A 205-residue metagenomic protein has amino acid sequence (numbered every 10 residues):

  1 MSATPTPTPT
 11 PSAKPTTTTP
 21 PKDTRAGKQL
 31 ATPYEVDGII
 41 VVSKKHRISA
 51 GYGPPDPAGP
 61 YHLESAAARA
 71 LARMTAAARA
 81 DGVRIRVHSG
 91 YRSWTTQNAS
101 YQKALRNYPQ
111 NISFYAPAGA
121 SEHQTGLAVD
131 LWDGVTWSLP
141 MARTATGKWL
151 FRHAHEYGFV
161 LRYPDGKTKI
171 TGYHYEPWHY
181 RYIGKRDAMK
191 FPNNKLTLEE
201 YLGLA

Functional and structural regions predicted by a protein language model:
M1-A205: Extracytoplasmic cell-surface/polysaccharide-interacting catalytic and binding patches
